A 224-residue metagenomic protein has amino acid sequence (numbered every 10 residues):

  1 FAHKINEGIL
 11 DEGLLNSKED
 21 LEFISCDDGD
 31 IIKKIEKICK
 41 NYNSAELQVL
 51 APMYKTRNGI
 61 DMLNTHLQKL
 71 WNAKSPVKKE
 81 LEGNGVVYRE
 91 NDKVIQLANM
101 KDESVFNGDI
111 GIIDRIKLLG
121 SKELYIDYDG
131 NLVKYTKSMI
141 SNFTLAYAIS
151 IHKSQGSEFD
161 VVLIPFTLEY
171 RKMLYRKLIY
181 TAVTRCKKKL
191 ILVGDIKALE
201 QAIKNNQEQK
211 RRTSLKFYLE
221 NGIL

Functional and structural regions predicted by a protein language model:
F1-E103, D114: Conserved helicase motor core of P-loop NTPases
D109-L224: C-terminal accessory regions
